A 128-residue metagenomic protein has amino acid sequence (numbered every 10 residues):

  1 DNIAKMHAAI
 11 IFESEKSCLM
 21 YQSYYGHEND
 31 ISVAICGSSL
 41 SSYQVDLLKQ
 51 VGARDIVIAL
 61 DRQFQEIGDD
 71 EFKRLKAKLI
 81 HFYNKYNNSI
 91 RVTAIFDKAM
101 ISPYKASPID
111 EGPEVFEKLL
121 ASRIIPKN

Functional and structural regions predicted by a protein language model:
D1-K5: A short acidic-Thr-Gly-centered motif at the start of a beta-strand
M6-H7, C18-N128: TOPRIM fold recognition
A9-I11: Conserved beta-strand elements of the Class I
E13-K16: Helix N-cap/beta->alpha junction signal
